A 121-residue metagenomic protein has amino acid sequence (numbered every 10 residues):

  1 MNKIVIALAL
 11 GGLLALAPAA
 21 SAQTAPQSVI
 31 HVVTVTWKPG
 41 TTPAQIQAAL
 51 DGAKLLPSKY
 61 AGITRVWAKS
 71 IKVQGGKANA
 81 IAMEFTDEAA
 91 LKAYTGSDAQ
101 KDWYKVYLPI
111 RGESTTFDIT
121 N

Functional and structural regions predicted by a protein language model:
M1-I4: Positively charged n-region of N-terminal signal peptides that target proteins for export
I6, L16-N79, T86-A93, I119-N121: Short S/T/G/P-rich N-terminal loop/turn motif that feeds into the first structured element of a domain
A15-L16, Q100: Residues in and immediately flanking transmembrane alpha helices
I81-N121: Surface-exposed, polar helix/loop patches in the mature regions of secreted/periplasmic/lumenal proteins that form
